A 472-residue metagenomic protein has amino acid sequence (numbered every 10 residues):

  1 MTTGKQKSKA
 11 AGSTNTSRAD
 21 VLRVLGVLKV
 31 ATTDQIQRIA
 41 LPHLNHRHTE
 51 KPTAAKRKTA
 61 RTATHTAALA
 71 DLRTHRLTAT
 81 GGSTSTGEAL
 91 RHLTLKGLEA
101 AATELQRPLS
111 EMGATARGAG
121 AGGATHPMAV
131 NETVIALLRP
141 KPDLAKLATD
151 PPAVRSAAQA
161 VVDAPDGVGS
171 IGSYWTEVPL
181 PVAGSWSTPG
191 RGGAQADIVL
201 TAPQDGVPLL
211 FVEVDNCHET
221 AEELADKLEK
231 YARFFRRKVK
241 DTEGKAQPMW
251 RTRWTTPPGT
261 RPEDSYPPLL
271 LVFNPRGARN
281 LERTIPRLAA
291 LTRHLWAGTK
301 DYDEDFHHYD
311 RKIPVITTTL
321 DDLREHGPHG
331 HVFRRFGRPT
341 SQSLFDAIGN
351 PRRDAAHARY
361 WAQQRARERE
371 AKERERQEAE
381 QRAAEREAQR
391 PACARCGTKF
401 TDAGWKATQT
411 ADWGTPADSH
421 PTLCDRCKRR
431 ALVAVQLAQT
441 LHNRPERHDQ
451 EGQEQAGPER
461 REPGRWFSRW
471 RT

Functional and structural regions predicted by a protein language model:
M1-P127, R352, H357-A383, P463 (+1 more regions): Nuclease-adjacent, charged terminal/linker segments that flank catalytic cores
T32, P108-A116, D205-E213, S265-P267: Glycine-rich, often proline-containing surface loops adjacent to acidic residues and nearby aromatics that form
T32, T401, L423-C424: Zinc-coordinating Cys/His ligand positions in small cysteine/histidine-rich zinc-finger domains
G81, G122-A124, V134-L138, P142-L210 (+1 more regions): Active-site metal-binding core of divalent-cation-utilizing nuclease and nuclease-like domains
L144-G167, K238-D264: Short mixed-charge
H218-D226, K240-Q389, A438-T472: Non-catalytic C-terminal interaction segments of nucleic acid-processing enzymes
R386-D418: Short recognition patches in nucleic-acid-associated and regulatory proteins
D418-R444: Short metal-binding segments enriched for Cys and/or His
